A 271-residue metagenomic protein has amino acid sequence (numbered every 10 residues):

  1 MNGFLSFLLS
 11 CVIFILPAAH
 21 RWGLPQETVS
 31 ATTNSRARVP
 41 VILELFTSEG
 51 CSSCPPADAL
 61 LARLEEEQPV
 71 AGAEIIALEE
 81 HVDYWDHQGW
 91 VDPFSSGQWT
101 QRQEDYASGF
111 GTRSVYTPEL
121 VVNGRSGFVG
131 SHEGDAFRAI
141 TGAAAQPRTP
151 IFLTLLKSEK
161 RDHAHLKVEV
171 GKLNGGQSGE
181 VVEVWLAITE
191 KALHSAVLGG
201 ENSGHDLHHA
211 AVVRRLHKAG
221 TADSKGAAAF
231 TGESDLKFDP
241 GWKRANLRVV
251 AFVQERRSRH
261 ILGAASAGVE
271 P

Functional and structural regions predicted by a protein language model:
M1-C11: Bacterial N-terminal signal peptides that target proteins for export
F4, F14-Y116: Active-site-proximal cofactor/substrate-binding loop regions of enzyme domains
V12, P25, Q177-G179: Polar low-complexity intrinsically disordered regions
I13, H20-R21, S35, T47 (+4 more regions): Generic hydrophobic/packing signal
V91-E119, R125-P271: Short, conserved sequence motifs used for protein processing/export or organelle targeting and for catalysis
